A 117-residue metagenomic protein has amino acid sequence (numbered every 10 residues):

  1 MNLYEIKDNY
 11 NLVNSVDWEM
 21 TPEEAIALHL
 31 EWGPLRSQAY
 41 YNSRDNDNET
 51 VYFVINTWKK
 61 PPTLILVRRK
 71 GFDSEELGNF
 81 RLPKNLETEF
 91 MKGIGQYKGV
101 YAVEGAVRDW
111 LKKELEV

Functional and structural regions predicted by a protein language model:
M1-E23: Short, extreme N-terminal segment that most often corresponds to the first beta-strand
M1-N2, K113-V117: Short intrinsically disordered terminal tails
M20-G105: Acidic, low-complexity, intrinsically disordered interaction modules
E104-E114: Short, mixed-charge low-complexity intrinsically disordered segments
